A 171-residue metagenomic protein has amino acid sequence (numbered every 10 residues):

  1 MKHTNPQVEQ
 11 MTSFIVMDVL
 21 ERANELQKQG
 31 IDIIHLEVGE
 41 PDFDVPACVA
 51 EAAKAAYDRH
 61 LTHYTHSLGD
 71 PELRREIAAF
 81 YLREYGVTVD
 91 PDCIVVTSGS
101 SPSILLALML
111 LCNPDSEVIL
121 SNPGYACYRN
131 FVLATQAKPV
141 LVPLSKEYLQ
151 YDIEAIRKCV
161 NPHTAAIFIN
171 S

Functional and structural regions predicted by a protein language model:
K2-G99, L106: N-terminal small-domain helix-loop-helix segment of the aminotransferase-like
R22, A107, A155-C159: CheY-like receiver
D32, S116-E117, K138, H163-A166: Structural signature of beta-strand start/N-cap positions in the alpha/beta core of ABC transporter nucleotide-binding
T88-I94, P114-E117, H163: Short acidic capping loops at alpha-helix termini that bridge into adjacent secondary structure
L110-V132, S145: Conserved PLP-anchoring active-site segment centered on the Schiff-base-forming lysine
L133-V140: A short helix-loop-beta submotif of the ANL/AMP-binding
S145-S171: Active-site phosphate-binding strand-loop segment of PLP-dependent enzymes
